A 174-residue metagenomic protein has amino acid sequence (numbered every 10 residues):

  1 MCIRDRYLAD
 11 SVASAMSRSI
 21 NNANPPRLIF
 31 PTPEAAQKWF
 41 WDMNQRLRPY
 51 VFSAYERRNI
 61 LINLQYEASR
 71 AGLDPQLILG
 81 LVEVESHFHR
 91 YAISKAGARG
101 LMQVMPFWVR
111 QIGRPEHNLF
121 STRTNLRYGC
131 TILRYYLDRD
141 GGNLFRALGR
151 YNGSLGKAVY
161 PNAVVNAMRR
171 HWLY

Functional and structural regions predicted by a protein language model:
M1-I3: Short, small-residue-biased leader/transition segments that mark boundaries at the very start of proteins
Y7-A9: Basic/polar, acidic-poor N-terminal "presequence/leader" segments that form or can form short amphipathic helices
S14-S17, N21-Y174: Catalytic glycan-binding domains that act on GlcNAc-containing polysaccharides
